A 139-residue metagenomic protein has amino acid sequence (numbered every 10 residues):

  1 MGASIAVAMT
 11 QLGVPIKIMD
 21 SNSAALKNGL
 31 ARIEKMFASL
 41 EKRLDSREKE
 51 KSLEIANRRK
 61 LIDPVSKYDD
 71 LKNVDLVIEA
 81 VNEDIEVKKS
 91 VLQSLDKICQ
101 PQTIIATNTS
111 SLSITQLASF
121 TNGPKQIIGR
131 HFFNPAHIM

Functional and structural regions predicted by a protein language model:
M1-M36, D63, I98: NAD(P)+-binding Rossmann beta1-loop-alpha1 motif at the extreme N-terminus of oxidoreductases
V7, L30, D75-L76, Q116-T121 (+1 more regions): Short acidic, glycine/serine/threonine-rich loops at helix termini
M9-T10, A31-E34, V91-Q93, A118-G123: Short, glycine/charged-enriched secondary-structure capping and boundary segments
T10-Q11, L71, P135-I138: Short, flexible turn/loop "capping" segments at secondary-structure junctions
P15-I16, L76, T103-I105, K125-I127: Structural motif
S21-N28, S39-I105, S111-Q116: Rossmann-like NAD(P)-binding element
T107-M139: Rossmann-fold dinucleotide-binding core
